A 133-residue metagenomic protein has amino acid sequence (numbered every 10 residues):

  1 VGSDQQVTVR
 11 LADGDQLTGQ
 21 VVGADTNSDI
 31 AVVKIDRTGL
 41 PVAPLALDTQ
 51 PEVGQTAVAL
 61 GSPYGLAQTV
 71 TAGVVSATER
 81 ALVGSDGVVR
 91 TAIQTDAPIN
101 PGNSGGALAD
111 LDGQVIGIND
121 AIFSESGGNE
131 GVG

Functional and structural regions predicted by a protein language model:
V1-G133: Serine-dependent protease modules
